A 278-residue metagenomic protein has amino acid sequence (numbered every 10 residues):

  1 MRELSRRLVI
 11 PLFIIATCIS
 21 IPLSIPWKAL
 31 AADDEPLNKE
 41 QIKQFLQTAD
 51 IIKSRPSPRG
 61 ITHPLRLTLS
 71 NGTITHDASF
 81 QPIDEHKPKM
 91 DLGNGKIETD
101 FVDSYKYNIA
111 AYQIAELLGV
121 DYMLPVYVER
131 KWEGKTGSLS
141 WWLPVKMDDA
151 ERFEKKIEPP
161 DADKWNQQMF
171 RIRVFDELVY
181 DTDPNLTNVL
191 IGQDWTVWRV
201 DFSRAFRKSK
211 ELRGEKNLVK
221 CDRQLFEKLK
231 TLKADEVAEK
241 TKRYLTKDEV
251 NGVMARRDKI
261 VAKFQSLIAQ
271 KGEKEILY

Functional and structural regions predicted by a protein language model:
M1-R6: N-terminal secretory signal peptides that target proteins for export/translocation
P11-S24: Bacterial N-terminal signal peptides
P26-Y278: Phosphate/dinucleotide-binding and metal-coordinating scaffold of catalytic cores in nucleotide-dependent enzymes
